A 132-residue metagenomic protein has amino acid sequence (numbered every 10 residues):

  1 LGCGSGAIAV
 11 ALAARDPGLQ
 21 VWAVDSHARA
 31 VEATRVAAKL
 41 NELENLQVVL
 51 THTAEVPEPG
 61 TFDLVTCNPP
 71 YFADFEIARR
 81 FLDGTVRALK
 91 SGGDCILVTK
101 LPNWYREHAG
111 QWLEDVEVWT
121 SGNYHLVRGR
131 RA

Functional and structural regions predicted by a protein language model:
L1-C67: Conserved SAM/SAH cofactor-binding pocket of Class I
L12, G84-T85, A109: Class I S-adenosylmethionine-dependent transferase superfamily signal
A23, L97, V118: Conserved SAM-binding loop
D25-R29, I77, K100-L101: Short beta->alpha hinge that forms the Motif I/post-I loop of the SAM-binding pocket
R79-S91: A short glycine-rich, Lys/Arg-flanked "PGG" loop and its adjoining helix->strand segment in the class I
G92-T99: Conserved beta-strand signature within the Rossmann-like core of class I S-adenosyl-L-methionine
K100-W112: Conserved class I S-adenosyl-L-methionine
W119-A132: Core SAM-dependent methyltransferase catalytic element
